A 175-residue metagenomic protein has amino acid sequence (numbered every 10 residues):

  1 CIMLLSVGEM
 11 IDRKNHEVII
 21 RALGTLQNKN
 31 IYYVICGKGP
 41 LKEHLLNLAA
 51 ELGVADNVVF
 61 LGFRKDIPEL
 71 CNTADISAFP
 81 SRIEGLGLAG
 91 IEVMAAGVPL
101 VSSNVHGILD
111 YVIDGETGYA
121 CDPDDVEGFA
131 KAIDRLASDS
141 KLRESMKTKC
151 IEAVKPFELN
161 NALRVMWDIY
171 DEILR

Functional and structural regions predicted by a protein language model:
I2-T25, P40-N47, E127: A conserved mid-protein helix/loop that constitutes part of the nucleotide-sugar donor-binding site
L46-G62: Nucleotide-activated donor-binding/catalytic signature segment of Leloir-type glycosyltransferases, i.e., the conserved
F63, R82: Aromatic "clamp/platform" in nucleotide-sugar-dependent glycosyltransferases that forms part of the donor/acceptor
G87-G90, I108: Short glycine/serine-rich donor-binding loops of glycosyltransferases
P99-S102, V112: Short hydrophobic beta-strand element within catalytic cores of glycosyltransferases and related nucleotide-activated
D114-G115, Y119-V126, R135-S140: Conserved acidic donor-binding segment of nucleotide-sugar-dependent glycosyltransferases
G128, R135, L142-P156, V165-D168: A short, well-ordered alpha-helix in the C-terminal region of glycosyltransferases
L159-R175: C-terminal alpha-helical cap of glycosyltransferases
